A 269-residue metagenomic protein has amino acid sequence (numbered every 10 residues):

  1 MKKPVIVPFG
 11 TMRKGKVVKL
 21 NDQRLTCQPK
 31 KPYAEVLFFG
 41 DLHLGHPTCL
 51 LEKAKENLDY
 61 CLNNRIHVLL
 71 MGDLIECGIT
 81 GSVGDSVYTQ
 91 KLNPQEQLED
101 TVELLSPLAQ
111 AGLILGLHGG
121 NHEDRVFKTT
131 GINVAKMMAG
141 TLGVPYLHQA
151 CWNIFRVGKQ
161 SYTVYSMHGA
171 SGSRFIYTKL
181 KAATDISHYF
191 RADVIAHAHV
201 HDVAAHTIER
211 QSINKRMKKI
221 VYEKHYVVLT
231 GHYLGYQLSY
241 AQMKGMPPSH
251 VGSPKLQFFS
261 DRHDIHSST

Functional and structural regions predicted by a protein language model:
M1-F39, P47, W152: Acidic, histidine-bearing metal-coordination/catalytic regions of metal-dependent phosphoesterases
Q23-L25, K55-E56, E103, W152 (+1 more regions): A generic local structural motif
T26-V36, W152-Y165, Y222-H225: Beta-strand-turn-beta hairpins that frame and shape the catalytic cleft of phosphate-ester-processing enzymes
P29-L147: Core catalytic region of metal-dependent phosphoesterases/phosphodiesterases, especially metallo-beta-lactamase-like
G40-H46, V157, H168-S171, G231: Short, flexible loop/turn elements at secondary-structure junctions
L70, T163-V164, A170-H266: Conserved beta-sheet core of the metallophosphoesterase superfamily
I114, H118, D124-H206: Charged, low-complexity C-terminal accessory regions
G116-D124, T129-I132, H250-T269: Charge-rich, low-complexity terminal tails
